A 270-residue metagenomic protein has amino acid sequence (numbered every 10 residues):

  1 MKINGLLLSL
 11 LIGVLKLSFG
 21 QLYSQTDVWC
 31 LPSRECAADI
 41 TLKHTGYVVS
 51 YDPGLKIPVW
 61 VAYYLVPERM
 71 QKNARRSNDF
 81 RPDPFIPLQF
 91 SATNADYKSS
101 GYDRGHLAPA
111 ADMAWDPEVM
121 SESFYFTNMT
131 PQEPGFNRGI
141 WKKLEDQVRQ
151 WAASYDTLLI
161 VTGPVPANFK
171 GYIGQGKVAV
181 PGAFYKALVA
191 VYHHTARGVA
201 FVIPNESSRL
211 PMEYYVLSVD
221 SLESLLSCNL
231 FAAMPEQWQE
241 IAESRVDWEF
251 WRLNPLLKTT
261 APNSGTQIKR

Functional and structural regions predicted by a protein language model:
M1-Q25: Bacterial Sec-dependent N-terminal signal peptides
K16-R270: Domain-level detector for secreted/extracellular nuclease and nuclease-toxin modules, and for the ENPP-like C-terminal
